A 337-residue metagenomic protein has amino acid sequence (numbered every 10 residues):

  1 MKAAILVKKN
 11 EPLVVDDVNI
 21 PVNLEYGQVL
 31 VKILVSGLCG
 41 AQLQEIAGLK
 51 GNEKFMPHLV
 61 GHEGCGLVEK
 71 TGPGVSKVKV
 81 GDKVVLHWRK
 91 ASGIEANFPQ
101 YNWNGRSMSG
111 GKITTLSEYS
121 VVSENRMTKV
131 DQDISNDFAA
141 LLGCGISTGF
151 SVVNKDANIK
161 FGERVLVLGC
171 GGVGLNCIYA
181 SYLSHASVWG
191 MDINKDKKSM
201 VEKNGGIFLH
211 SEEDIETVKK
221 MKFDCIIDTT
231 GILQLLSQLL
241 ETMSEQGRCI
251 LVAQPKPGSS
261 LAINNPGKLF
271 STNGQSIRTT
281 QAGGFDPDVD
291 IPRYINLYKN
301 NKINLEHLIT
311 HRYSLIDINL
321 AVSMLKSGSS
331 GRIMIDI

Functional and structural regions predicted by a protein language model:
P21-S36, L49-G93, D131-I134: Glycine-rich beta-strand-centered segment in the early N-terminal region that forms part of a ligand/cofactor-binding
K90-L168: NAD(P)H dinucleotide-binding glycine-rich loop of Rossmann-like/cofactor-binding domains, especially the beta1-alpha1
Q132-S211: Mid-domain Rossmann-like dinucleotide-binding core that forms the NAD(H)/NADP(H) cofactor-binding site
T217-I226: A short acidic, Gly/Pro-enriched loop at the edge of an enzyme's catalytic core that lines a small-molecule cofactor
Q234-K302, I337: Glycine-rich phosphate-binding loop and adjacent beta-alpha segment of Rossmann(oid) nucleotide-cofactor-binding
D288-I337: C-terminal hydrophobic helical "lid"/dimerization subdomain of Rossmann-like NAD(P)H-dependent oxidoreductases
